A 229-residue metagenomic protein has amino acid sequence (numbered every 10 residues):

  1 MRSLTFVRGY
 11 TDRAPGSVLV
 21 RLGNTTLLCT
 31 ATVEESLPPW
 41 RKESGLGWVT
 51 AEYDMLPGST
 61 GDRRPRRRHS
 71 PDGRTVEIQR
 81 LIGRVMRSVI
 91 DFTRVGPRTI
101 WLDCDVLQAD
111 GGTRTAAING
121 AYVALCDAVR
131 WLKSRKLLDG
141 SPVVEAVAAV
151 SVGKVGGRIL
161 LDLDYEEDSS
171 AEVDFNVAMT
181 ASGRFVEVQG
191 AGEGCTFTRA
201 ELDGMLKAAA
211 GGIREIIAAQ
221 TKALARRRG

Functional and structural regions predicted by a protein language model:
M1, G23-N24, R114: N-terminal intrinsically disordered, cationic/polar leader segments that include organellar targeting peptides
L4-V7, R13-G16, E34-L37, S88-V89 (+3 more regions): Glycine-rich, charged/polar anion/phosphate-binding loops that engage phosphate groups from diverse ligands
T5-V7, L19-R21, L28-T30, T50 (+5 more regions): Structured core elements
Y10, P15-V95, F185-K207: Glycine-rich, flexible beta-strand/loop modules in the N-terminal catalytic cores of phosphate-handling
R67-P71, C104-T113: A short glycine/serine-rich beta->alpha loop
D72-E77, G111-N119: Short, conserved micro-motifs enriched in small and acidic residues
R94-P97, G112-A116, C126-R130, K136-G229: A structural signal for small-residue-enriched, beta-sheet-centric alpha/beta enzyme cores and oligomeric scaffold folds
